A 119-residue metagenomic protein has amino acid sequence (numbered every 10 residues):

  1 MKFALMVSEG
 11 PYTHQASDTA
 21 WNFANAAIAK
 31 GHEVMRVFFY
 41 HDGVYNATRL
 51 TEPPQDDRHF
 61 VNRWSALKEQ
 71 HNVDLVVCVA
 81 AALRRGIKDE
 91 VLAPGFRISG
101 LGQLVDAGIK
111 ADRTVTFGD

Functional and structural regions predicted by a protein language model:
L5-D18, N46-E52: Short, glycine-rich nucleotide/cofactor-binding loops
M6-S8, F38-Y40, V79, T116-G118: Short beta-strand segments
S17-H32, V37: Histidine-anchored nucleotide/phosphate-binding helix
A24, M35-Y40, D74-V79: Short internal beta-strands
V44-A47, L83-R85: Short, active-site-adjacent cap segments at secondary-structure transitions
L50-Q55, L92-P94: Short glycine-enriched, charge-decorated loop/helix-capping segments at active-site entrances that position
P53-A81: A glycine-rich helix N-cap at a beta->alpha junction
R85-T116: C-terminal structural segments of small proteins and small subunits
